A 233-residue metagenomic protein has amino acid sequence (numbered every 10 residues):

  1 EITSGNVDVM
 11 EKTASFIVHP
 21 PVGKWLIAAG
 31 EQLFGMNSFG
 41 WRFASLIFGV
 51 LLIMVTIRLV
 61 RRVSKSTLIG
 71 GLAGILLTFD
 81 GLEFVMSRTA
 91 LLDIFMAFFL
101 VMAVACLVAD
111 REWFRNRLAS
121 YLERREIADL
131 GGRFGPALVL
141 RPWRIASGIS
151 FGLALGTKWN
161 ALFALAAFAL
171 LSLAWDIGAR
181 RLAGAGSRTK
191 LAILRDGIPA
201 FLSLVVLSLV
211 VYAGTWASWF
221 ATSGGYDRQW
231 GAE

Functional and structural regions predicted by a protein language model:
E1-G225: Membrane-integral, polyisoprenol-dependent glycosyltransferases of the GT-C/oligosaccharyltransferase superfamily
